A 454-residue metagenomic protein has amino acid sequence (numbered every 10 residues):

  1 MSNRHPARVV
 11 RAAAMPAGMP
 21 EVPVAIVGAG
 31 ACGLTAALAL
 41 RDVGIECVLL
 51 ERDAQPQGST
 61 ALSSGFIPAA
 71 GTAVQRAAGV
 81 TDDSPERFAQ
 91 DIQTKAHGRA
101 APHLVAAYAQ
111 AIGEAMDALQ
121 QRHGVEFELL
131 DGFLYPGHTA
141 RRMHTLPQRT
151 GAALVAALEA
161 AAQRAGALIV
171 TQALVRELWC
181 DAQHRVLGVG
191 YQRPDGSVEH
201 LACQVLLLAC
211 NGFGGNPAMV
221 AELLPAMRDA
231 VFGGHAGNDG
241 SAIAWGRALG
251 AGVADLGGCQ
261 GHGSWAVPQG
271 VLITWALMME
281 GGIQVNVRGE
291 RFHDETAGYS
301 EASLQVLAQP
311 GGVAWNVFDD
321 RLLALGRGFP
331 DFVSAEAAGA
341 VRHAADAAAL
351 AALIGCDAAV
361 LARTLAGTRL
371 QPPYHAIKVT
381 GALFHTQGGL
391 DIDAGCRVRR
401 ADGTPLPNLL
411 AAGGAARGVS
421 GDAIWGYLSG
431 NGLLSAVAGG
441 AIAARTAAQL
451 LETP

Functional and structural regions predicted by a protein language model:
M1-V24, D42, E452: Extreme N-terminal leader/targeting segments of oxidoreductases
S2-A13, R52-L168, L174, Q284-R291: Conserved N-terminal/central alpha/beta ligand/cofactor-binding core
V24-L49: N-terminal Rossmann-like FAD-binding beta1-loop-alpha1 element of flavoenzymes
G30-A31, A54, L365: Residue-level detector of alpha-helix initiation sites
L146-Q204, L249: Helical element adjacent to the flavin cofactor pocket in flavoenzyme catalytic cores
P194-S197, L201-W265, L433-I442: Glycine-rich loop(s) and the adjacent beta-strand/alpha-helix scaffold that form part
I243-C356: An anion/pyrophosphate-binding glycine-rich loop and adjacent beta-alpha core in soluble alpha-beta enzymes
V360-A423: A glycine-rich dinucleotide-binding beta-alpha-beta segment and adjacent secondary-structure elements that constitute
